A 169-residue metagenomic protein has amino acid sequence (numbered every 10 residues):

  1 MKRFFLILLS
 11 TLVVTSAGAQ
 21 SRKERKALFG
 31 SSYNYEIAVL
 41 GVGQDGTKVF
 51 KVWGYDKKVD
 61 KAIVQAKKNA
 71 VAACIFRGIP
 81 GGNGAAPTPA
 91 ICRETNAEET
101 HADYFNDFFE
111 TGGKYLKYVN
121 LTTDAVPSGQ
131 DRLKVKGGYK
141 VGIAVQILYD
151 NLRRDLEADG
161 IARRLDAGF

Functional and structural regions predicted by a protein language model:
M1-K2, V59: Structural motif marking the loop-to-transmembrane transition
K2-L8: Sec-dependent signal peptide recognition, specifically the positively charged N-region followed immediately by
S10-G18: Hydrophobic h-region of N-terminal signal peptides that target proteins for export in Gram-negative bacteria
A19-F169: Domain-level marker for long, solvent-exposed, non-transmembrane regions
